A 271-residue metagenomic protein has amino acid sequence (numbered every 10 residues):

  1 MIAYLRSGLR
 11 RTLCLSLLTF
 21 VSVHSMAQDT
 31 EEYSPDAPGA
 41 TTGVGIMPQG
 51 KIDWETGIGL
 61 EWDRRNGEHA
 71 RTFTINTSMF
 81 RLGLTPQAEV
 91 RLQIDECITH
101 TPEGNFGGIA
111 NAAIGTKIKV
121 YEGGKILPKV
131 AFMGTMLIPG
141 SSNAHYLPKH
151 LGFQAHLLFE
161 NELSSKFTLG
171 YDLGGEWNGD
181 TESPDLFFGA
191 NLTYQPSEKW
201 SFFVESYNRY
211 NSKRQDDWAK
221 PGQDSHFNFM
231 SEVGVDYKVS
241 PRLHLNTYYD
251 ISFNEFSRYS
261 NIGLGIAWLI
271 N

Functional and structural regions predicted by a protein language model:
I2-L13: Bacterial N-terminal signal peptides that target proteins for export
T12-S22: Bacterial N-terminal signal peptides
V23-A27: Sec/Tat signal peptide C-region and signal peptidase I cleavage site
Q28-N271: Transmembrane beta-barrel domains of Gram-negative outer membranes and organellar outer membranes
